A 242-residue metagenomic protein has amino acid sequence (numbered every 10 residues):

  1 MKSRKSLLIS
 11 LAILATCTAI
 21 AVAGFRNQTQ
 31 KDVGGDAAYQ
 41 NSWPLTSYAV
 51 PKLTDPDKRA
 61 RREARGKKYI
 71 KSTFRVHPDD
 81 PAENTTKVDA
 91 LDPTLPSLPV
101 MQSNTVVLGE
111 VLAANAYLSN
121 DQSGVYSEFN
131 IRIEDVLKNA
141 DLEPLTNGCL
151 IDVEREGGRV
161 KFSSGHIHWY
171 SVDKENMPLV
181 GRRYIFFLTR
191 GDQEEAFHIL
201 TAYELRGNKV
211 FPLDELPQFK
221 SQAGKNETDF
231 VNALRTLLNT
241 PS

Functional and structural regions predicted by a protein language model:
K2-S242: Transition segments tied to proteolytic processing and entry into folded domains
